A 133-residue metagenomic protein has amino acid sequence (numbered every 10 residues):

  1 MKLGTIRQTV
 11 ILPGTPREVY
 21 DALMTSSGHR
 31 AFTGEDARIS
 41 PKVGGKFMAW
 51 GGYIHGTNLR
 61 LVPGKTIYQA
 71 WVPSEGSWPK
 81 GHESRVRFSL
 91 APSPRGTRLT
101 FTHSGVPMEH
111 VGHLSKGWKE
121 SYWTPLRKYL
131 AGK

Functional and structural regions predicted by a protein language model:
M1-P16, L59, A91-T97, T102: Aromatic-glycine hotspot motif
M1-R38: Hydrophobic ligand-binding cavity/cleft-lining segments
R7, G14, K46-W50, H113: Alpha-helical scaffold segments that form or flank carboxylate-/histidine-based iron centers
R30, G34-P41, M48, G52-R98 (+1 more regions): Hydrophobic-ligand binding "helix-grip"
G45-A49, S84, K116, P125-K128: Alpha-helix boundary/capping detector
G105-K133: A conserved amphipathic terminal alpha-helix motif
